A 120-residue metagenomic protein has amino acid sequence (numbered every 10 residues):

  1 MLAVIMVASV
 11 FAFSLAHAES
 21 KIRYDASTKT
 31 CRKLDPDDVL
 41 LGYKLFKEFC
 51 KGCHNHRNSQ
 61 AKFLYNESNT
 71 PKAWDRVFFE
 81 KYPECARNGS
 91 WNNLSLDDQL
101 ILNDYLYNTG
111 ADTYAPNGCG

Functional and structural regions predicted by a protein language model:
L2-V10: Bacterial N-terminal signal peptides
F13-L15: N-terminal signal peptide c-region/cleavage motif recognized by signal peptidases
E19-L45: Electrostatic cytochrome c docking/interface patches
D37, L41, L45, A73 (+2 more regions): Extracytoplasmic/secreted proteins, especially bacterial periplasmic and envelope-associated proteins
F46-R57, L102: The canonical Cys-X-X-Cys-His
K62-N69: Short cysteine/histidine-rich zinc-coordinating motifs and their immediately flanking basic loops
V77-Q99: Short Fe-S-cluster ligation motifs
N92-G120: C-terminal capping alpha-helices of c-type cytochrome domains
